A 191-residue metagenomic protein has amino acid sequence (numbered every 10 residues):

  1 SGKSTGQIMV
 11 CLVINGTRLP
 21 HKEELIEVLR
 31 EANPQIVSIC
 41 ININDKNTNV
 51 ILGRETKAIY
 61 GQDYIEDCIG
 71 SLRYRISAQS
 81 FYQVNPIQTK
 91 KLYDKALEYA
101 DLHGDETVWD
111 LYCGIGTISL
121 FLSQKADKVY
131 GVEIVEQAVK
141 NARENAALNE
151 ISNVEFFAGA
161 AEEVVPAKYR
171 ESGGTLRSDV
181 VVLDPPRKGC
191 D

Functional and structural regions predicted by a protein language model:
S1-K3, R18-L19: Extended interfacial segments that mediate partner engagement and assembly in macromolecular machines
K3-T5, N149: Short coil/turn motifs at beta-sheet boundaries
T5-N15, R73-S77, V180: Short, aliphatic-rich beta-strand segments
I14-T17, V84: A general boundary/transition motif marking the beginning of the first structured unit of a protein
H21-E23, E27-D191: Rossmann-like S-adenosyl-L-methionine
